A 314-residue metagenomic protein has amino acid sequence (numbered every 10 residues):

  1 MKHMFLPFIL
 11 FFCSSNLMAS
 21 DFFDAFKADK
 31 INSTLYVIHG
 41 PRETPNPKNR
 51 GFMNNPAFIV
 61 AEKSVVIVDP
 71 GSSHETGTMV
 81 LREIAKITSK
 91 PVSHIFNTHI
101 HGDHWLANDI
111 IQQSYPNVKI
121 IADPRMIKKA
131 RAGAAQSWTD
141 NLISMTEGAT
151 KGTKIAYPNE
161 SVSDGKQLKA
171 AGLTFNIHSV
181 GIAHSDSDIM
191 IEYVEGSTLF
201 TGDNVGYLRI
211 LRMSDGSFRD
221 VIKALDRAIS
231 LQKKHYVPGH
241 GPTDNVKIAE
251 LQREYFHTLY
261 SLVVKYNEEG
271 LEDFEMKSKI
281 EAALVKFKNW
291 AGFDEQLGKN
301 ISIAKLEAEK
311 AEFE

Functional and structural regions predicted by a protein language model:
M4-C13: Sec-dependent N-terminal signal peptides
S15-A19: Sec/Tat signal peptide C-region and signal peptidase I cleavage site
S20, S230-Q232, T243-E314: Accessory terminal helices/loops
S20-I31, K128-V180, D186, V194-E195 (+1 more regions): Metallo-beta-lactamase
S33-E83, I189-T201: Conserved beta-strand hairpin/beta-sheet module of binuclear metal-dependent hydrolase folds, prominently
T34, I59, D69, I84 (+10 more regions): Divalent metal-coordination and catalytic microenvironments
S64-V66, S72-H74, Q167, T174-T258 (+1 more regions): Metallo-beta-lactamase
R82-N159, Q167: Active-site HxH/HxHxD metal-binding segment of metal-dependent hydrolases
